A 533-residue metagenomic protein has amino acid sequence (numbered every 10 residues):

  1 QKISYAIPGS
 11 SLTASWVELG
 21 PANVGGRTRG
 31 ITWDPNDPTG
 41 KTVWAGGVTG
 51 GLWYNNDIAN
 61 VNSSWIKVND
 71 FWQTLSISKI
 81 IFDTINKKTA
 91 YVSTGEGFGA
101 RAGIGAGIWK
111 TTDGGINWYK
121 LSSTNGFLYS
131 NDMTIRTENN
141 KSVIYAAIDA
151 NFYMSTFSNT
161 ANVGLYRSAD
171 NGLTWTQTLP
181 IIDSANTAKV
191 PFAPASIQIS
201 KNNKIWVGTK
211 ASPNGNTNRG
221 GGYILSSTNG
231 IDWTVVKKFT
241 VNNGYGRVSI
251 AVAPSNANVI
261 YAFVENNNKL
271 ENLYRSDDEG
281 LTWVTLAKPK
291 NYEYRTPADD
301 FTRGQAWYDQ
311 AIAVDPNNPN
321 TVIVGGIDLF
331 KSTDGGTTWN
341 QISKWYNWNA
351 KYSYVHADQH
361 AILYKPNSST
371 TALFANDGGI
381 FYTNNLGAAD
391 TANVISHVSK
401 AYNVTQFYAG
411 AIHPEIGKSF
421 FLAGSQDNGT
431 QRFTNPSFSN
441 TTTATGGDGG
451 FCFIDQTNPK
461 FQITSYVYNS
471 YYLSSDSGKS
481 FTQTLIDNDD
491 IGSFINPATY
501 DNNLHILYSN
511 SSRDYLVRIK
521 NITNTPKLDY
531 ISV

Functional and structural regions predicted by a protein language model:
Q1-V533: Beta-propeller blade termini and top-face loops
